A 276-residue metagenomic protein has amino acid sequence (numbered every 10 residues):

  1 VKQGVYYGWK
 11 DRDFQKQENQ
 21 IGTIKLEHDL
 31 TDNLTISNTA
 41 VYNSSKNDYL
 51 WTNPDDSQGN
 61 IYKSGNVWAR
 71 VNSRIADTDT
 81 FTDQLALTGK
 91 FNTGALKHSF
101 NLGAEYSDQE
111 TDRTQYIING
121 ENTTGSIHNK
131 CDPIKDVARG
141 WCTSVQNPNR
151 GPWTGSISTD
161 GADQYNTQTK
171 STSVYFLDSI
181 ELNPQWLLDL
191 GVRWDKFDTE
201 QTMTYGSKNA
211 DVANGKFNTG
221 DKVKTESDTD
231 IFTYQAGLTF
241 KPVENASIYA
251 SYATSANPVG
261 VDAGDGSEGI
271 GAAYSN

Functional and structural regions predicted by a protein language model:
V1-D29, S44-T78, T124-S171: Acidic/polar loop-and-plug regions of large Gram-negative outer-membrane beta-barrel proteins
V1-Y7, Y42, D48-S57, V67-W68 (+4 more regions): Outer-membrane beta-barrel and related beta-rich outer-membrane complex signature in Gram-negative bacteria
Q20, H28, N38, D83-L85 (+3 more regions): Polar/charged side chains located within well-ordered beta-strands of beta-rich proteins
I21, K25, A86-T88, Y175-L177 (+1 more regions): Outer-membrane beta-barrel architecture
I24, H28-D32, L85-T93, L182-P184 (+1 more regions): Outer-membrane beta-barrel proteins
K25-D29, T35-V41, S45-W51, K241 (+2 more regions): Membrane-embedded beta-barrel scaffold of Gram-negative outer-membrane proteins
S73-A76, T80, A86-K90: Gram-negative (and chloroplast) outer-membrane scaffold detector with strong preference for beta-barrel transmembrane
T78, K97-S99, E105-Q109, Y165-N276: Structural signature of Gram-negative outer-membrane beta-barrels, strongest in the C-terminal barrel of TonB-dependent
